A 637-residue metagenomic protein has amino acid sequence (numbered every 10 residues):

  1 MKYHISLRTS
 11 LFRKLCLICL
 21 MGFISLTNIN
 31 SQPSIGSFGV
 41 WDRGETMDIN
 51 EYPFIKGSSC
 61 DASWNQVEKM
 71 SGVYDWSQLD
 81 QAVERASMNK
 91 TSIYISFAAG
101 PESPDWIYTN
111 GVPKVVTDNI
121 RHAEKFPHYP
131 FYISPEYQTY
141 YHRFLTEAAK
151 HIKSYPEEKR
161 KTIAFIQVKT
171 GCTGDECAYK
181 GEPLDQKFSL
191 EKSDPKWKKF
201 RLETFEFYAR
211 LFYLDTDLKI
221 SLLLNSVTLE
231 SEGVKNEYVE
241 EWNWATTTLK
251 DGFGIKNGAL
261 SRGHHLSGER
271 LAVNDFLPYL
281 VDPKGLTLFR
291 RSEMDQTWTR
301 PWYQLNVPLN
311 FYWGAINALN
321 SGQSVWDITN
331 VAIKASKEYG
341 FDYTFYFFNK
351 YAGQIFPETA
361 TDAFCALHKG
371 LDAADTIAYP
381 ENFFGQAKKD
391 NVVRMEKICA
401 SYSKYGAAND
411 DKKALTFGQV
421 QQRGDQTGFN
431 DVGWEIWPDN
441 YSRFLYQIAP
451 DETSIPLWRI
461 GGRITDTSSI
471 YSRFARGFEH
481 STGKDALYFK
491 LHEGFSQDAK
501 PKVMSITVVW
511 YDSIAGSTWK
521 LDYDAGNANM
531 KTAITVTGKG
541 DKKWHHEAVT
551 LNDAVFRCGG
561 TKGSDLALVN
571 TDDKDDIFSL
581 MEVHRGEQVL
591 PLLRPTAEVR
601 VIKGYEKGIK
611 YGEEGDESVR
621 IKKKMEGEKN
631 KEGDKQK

Functional and structural regions predicted by a protein language model:
Q32-Y132, D295-T299, Q323-I333, F345-Y346 (+8 more regions): N-terminal substrate-binding region of glycoside hydrolase catalytic domains
S87, K125-Q167, F200, T204-F207: An active-site-proximal structural segment forming one wall of the substrate-binding cleft that immediately precedes
Y94, A98, K250-D431: Substrate-binding cleft of secreted/luminal carbohydrate-active enzymes
Q167, C172-A178, S189, S193 (+1 more regions): Substrate-binding cleft/loops of secretory-pathway carbohydrate-active enzymes
F383-G494, E582-H584, L590-A597: Glycan-recognition and processing domains
G516-N529: Short, surface-exposed beta-strand/strand-loop-strand elements in extracellular ectodomains
A528-G560: Extracellular carbohydrate recognition and processing domains and analogous Trp-centered ligand-binding platforms
E547-M581: Extracellular beta-strand ligand-recognition surfaces/modules
